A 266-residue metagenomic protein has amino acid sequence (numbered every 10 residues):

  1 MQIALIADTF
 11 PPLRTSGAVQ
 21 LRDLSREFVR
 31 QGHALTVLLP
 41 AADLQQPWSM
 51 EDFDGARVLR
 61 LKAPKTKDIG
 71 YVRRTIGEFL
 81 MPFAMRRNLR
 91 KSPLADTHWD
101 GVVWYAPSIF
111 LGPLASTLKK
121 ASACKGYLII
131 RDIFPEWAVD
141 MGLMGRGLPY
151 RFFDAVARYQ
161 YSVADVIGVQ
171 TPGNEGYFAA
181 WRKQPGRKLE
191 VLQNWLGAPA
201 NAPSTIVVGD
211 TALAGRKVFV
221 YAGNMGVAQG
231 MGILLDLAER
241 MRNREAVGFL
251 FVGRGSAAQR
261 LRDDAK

Functional and structural regions predicted by a protein language model:
M1-R57, D236-N243: N-terminal subdomain of nucleotide-sugar transferases
D8, T66-R73, T97, S122-A155: Acceptor-binding helix/loop patch of EC 2.4 sugar-transfer enzymes, predominantly nucleotide-sugar-dependent
V37-S92, D96: A conserved catalytic-core segment of Leloir-type glycosyltransferases
P82-M85, L89, W99-C124, L128-R131 (+1 more regions): An aromatic- and histidine-rich active-site surface loop
F110-P113, T117-A121, G147-I167: Membrane-proximal helix-turn-helix segments that form the acceptor-binding/catalytic region of lipid-linked
G173, L192-W195: Carbohydrate-associated surface elements
L196, V208-Q229, L235-E239, L250: Conserved donor-binding/catalytic core segment of Leloir-type glycosyltransferases
G253, Q259-K266: Nucleotide-activated donor-binding/catalytic signature segment of Leloir-type glycosyltransferases, i.e., the conserved
